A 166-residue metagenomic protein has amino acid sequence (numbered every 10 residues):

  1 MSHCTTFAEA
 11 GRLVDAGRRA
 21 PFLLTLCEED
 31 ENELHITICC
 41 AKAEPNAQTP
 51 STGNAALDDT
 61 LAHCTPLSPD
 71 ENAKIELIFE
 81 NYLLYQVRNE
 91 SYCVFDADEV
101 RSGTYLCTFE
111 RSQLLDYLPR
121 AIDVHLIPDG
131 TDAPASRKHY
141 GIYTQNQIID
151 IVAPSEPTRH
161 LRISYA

Functional and structural regions predicted by a protein language model:
M1-A166: Surface-exposed, interaction-prone regions used to assemble/regulate multi-protein complexes
